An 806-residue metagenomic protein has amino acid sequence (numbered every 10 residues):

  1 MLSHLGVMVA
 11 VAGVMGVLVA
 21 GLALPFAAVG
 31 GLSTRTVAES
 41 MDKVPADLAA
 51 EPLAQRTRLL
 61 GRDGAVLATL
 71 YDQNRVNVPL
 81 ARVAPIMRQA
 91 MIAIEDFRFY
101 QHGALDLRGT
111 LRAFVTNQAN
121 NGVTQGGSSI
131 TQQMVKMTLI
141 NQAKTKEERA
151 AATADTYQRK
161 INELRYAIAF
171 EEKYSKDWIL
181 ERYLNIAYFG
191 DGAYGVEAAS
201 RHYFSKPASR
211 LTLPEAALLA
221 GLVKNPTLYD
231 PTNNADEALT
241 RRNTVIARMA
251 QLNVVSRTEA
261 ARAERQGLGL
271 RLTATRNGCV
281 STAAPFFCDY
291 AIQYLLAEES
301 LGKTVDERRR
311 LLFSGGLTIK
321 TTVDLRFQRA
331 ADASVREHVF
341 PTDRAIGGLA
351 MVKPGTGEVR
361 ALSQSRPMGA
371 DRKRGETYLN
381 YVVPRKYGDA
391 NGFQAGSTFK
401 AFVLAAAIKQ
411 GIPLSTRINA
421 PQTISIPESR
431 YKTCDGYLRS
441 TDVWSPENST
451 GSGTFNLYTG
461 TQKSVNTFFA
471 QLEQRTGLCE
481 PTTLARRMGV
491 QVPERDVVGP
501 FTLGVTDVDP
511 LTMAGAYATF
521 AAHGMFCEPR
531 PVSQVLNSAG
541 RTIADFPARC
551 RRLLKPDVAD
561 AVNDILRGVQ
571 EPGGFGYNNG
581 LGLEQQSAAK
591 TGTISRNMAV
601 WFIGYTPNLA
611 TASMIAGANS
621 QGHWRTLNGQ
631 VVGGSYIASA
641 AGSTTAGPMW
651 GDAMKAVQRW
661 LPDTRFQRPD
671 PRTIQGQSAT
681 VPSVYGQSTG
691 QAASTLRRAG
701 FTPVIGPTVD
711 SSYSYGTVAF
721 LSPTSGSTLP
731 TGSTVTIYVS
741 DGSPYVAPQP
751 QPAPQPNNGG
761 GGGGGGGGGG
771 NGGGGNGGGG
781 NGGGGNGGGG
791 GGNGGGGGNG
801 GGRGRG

Functional and structural regions predicted by a protein language model:
M1-R58: N-terminal type II signal-anchor transmembrane helix that functions as the membrane-insertion/stop-transfer segment
L53-S256, P367, T454, T461-S464 (+1 more regions): Peptidoglycan glycan-strand catalytic modules in the bacterial/periplasmic cell-wall system
Y100-T110, V196, S256-E259, I408-C434 (+2 more regions): Short, well-structured active-site flanking segments
A119-K144, R276-C279, I412-P481, F526 (+1 more regions): Conserved catalytic neighborhood of penicillin-recognizing serine enzymes
E163, A167, E171, V223-R241 (+11 more regions): Active-site loop and adjoining helix of the penicillin-binding protein/serine DD-peptidase-beta-lactamase fold
S256-K320, Q328-R329, A333, D343-A345: Non-catalytic structural connector segments
T321-P341, L349-M351, L362-S365, G369-Q394 (+4 more regions): A penicillin-recognizing enzyme superfamily signal
A656-G806: Ligand-recognition elements built from short beta-strands and adjacent flexible loops
